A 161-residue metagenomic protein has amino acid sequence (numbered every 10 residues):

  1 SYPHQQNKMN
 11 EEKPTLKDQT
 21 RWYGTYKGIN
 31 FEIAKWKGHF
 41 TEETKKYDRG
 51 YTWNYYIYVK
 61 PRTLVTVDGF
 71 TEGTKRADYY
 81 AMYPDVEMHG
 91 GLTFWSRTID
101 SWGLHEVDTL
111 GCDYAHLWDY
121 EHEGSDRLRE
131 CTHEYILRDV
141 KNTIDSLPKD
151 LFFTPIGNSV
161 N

Functional and structural regions predicted by a protein language model:
S1-M9: Short, Lys/Arg-enriched N-terminal segments with co-localized hydrophobic residues within the first ~10-30 amino acids
M9-N161: Catalytic phosphate/metal-binding cores of nucleic-acid and nucleotide-processing enzymes, i.e., regions that mediate
